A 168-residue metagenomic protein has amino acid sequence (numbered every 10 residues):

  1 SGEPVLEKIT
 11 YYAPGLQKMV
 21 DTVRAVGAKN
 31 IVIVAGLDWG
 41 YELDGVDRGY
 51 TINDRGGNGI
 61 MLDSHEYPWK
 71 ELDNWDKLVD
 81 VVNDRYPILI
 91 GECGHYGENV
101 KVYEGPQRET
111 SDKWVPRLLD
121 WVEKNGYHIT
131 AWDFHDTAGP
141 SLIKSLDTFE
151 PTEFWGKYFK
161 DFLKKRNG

Functional and structural regions predicted by a protein language model:
S1-H128, L142-G156: Extracellular glycoside hydrolase catalytic/binding regions
D38, W132-G139: Short, solvent-exposed turn/loop segments enriched in Gly/Ser/Thr/Pro and often Arg
V122, I129, P140, F162-N167: Amphipathic alpha-helical interaction segments
E150, F154-G168: Non-catalytic accessory regions flanking glycosidase/transglycosidase catalytic cores in CAZymes
